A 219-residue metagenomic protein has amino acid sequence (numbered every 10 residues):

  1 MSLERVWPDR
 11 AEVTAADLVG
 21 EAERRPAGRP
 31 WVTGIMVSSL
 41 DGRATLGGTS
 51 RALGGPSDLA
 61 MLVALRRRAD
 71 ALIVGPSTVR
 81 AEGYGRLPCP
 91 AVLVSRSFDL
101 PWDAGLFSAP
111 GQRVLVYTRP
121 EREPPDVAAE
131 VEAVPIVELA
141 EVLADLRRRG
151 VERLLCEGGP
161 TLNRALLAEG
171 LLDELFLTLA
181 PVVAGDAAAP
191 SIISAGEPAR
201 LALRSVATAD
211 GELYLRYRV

Functional and structural regions predicted by a protein language model:
M1-V219: Enzymes that bind and transform nitrogen-containing heteroaromatic metabolites
